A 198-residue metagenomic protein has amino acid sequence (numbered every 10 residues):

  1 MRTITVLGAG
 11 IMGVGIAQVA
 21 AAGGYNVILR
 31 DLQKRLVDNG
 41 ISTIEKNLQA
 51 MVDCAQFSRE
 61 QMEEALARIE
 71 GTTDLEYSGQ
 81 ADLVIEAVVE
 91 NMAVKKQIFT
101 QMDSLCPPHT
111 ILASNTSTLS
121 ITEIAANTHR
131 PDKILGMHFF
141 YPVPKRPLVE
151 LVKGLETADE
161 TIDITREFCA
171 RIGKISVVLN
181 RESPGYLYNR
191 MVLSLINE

Functional and structural regions predicted by a protein language model:
M1-A50, C54, E70: NAD(P)+-binding Rossmann beta1-loop-alpha1 motif at the extreme N-terminus of oxidoreductases
Q18-A22, E63-L83, I164-K174, V178-E182: Amphipathic alpha-helical segments at domain termini/boundaries
Y25, R130, L151-E182, L193-E198: Internal alpha-helical scaffold of NAD(P)-dependent oxidoreductase catalytic cores
I28, E70, I85, L135-M137 (+1 more regions): Hydrophobic/aromatic beta-strand patches that form the interior of the parallel beta-sheet core in alpha/beta enzyme
R35-K46, E64, V94, E160-R171 (+1 more regions): A non-catalytic, amphipathic alpha-helix used as a structural packing/dimerization or gating element in enzyme scaffolds
R35-N39, A50-L112, T118-S120: Rossmann-like NAD(P)-binding element
K96-L148, K153-R166: Rossmann-fold NAD(P)-binding glycine/threonine-rich loop
